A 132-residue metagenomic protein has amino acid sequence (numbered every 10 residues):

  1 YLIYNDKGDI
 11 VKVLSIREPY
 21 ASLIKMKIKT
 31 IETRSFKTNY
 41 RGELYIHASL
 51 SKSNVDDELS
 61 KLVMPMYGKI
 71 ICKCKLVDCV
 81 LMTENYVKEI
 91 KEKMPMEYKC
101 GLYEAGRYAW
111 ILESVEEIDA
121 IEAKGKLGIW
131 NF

Functional and structural regions predicted by a protein language model:
Y1: Glycine- and charge-rich intrinsically disordered segments
Y4-F132: Structured alpha/beta reader/binder surfaces that contact nucleic acids or chromatin modification marks
